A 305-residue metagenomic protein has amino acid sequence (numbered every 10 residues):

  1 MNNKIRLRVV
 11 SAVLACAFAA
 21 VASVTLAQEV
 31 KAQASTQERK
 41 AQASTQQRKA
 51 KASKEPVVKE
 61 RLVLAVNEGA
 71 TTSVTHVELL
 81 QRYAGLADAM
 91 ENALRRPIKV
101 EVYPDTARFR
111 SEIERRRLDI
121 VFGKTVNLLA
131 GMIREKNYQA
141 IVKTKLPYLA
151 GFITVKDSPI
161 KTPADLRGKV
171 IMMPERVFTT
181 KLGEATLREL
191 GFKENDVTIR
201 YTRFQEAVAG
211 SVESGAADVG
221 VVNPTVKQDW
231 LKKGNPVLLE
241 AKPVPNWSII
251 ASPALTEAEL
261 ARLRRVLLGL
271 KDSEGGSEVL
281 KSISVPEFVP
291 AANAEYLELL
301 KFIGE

Functional and structural regions predicted by a protein language model:
S11-V21: Bacterial N-terminal signal peptides
A27-A32, K40, R48-A70, T75 (+1 more regions): Immediate post-signal peptide segment of exported/extracytoplasmic ligand-binding proteins
K54-N127: Extracytoplasmic small-molecule ligand-binding "clamshell" domains of the periplasmic binding protein/Venus flytrap
K59-A70, K145-T154, L231-K271, K281-F302: Periplasmic-binding protein-like
N67-A89, V126, A130, Y148-G210 (+2 more regions): Bilobed "Venus flytrap"/periplasmic-binding protein-like clamshell domains and structurally analogous long
V100-S111, V197-G210, P245: Short helix-initiation/N-cap motifs at beta->coil->alpha
A107-V121, R134-E135, Q205-A217, T225: Short helices/loops that flank or line small-molecule/ion binding pockets
G131-I141, D157, Q228-A241: Ligand-binding "clamshell"
